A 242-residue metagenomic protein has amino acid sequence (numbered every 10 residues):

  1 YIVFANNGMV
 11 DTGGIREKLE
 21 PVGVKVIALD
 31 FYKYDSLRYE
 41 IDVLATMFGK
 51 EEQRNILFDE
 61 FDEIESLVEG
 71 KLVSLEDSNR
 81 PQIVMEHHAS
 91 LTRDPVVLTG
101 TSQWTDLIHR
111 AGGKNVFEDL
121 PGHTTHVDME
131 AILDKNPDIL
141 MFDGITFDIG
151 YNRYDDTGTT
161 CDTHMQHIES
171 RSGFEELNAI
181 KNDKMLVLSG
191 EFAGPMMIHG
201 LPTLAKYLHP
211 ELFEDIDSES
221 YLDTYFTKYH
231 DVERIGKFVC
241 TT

Functional and structural regions predicted by a protein language model:
Y1-M47, L120-H167, R171-G173: Acidic/His-rich segments in extracytoplasmic proteins that coordinate ligands and/or metal ions
D11, S36, G100-Q103, L177: Short acidic-hydrophobic sequence patches enriched in Asp/Glu that either
G14-R93, F117, I180-T241: Extracytoplasmic substrate-binding proteins
K50, G113-K114, D138: Short, well-ordered coil loops that connect the C-terminus of an alpha-helix to the N-terminus of a beta-strand
V73-D77, L107, E130-K135, L177: Short, conserved, surface-exposed binding loops centered on an aromatic residue
R93-L98, E118-G122, M129-A131, G190: Short, surface-exposed loop/turn motifs that are enriched in glycine and acidic residues and include a nearby proline
L98-H123, G144, L186: His/Asp/Glu-enriched short active-site or ligand-binding loop at hydrolase and phosphoryl-transfer sites
H167-V187: Long, aromatic- and glycine/proline-rich binding clefts that accommodate carbohydrate-like moieties
